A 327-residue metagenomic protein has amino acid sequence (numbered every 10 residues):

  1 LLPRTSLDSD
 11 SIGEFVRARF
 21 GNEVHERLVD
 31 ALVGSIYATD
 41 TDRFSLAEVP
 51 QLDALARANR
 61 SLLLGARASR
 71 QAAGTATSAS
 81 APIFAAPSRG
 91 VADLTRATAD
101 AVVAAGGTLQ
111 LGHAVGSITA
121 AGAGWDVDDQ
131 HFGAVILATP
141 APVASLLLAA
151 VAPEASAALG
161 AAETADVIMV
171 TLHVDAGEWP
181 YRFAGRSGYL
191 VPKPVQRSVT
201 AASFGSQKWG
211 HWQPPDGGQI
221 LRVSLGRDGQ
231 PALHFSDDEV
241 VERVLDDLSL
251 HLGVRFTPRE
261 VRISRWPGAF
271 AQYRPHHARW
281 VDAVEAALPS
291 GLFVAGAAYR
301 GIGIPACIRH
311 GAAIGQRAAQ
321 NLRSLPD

Functional and structural regions predicted by a protein language model:
L1-G116, H131: Active-site/ligand-binding neighborhood in enzyme catalytic cores
S9, V91, A144, D237-V241 (+1 more regions): Generic alpha-helical secondary structure
N22-V29, A155-A161, G253-E260: Short, surface-exposed acidic
P87, E163, R300: Nucleotide-sugar-dependent glycosyltransferase donor-binding/catalytic pocket residues
L111-L221, G226-D238, L250-H251, P289: Mid-domain catalytic core of redox enzymes that form a hydrophobic substrate pocket/lid adjacent to a catalytic redox
A184-G185, T200-D327: Conserved flavin/dinucleotide-binding core of flavoenzymes
